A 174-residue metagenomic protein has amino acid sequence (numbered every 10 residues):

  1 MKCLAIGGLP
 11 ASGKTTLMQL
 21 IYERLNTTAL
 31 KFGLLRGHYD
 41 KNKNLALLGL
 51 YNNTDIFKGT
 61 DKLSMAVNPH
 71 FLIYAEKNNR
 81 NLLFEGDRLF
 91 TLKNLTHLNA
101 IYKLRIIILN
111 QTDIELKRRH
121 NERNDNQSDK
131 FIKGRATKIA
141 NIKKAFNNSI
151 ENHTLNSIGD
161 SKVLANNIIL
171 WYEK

Functional and structural regions predicted by a protein language model:
I6: Hydrophobic anchor at the beta1->P-loop junction of P-loop NTPases
A11: Walker A (P-loop) phosphate-binding loop of P-loop NTPases
K14: Conserved lysine of the Walker
L17-M18: Post-Walker A alpha-helix
E23-G33: Post-Walker A helix-loop "phosphate-sensing" segment adjacent to the P-loop in P-loop NTPases
Y39-R88: Conserved nucleotide-sensing/catalytic segment adjacent to the nucleotide-binding pocket in NTP-handling enzymes
E85-G86, A100-N121: Conserved phosphate-donor/acceptor-positioning beta-strand/loop module used by diverse small-molecule
K144-K174: NTP-dependent small-molecule kinase module
